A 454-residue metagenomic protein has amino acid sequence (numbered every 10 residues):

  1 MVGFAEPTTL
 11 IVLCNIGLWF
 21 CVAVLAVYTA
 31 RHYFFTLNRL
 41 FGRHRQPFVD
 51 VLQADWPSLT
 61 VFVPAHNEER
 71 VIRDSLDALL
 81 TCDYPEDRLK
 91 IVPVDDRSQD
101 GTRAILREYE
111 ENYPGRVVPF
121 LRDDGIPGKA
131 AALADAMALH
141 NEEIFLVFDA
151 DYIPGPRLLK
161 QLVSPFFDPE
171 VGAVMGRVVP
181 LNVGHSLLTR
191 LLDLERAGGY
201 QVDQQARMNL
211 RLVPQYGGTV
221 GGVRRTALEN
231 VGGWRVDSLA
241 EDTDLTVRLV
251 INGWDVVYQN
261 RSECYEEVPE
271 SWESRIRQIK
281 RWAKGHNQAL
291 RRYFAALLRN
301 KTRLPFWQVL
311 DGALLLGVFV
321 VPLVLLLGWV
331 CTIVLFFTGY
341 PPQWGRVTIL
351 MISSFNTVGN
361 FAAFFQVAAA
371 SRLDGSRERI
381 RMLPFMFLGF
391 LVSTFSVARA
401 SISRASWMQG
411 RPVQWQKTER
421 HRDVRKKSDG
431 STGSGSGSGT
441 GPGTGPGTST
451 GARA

Functional and structural regions predicted by a protein language model:
F34-R88: N-terminal signal-anchor transmembrane helix
F34-W56, A295-G312, T332-A454: Juxtamembrane C-terminal module of membrane proteins
P57-T60, K90, E229, D244: Cell-envelope/extracellular polymer assembly enzymes that use nucleotide-activated donors
R73, D100-E108, R157: Acidic helix N-cap motif at the loop->helix transition within catalytic regions of sugar-transfer enzymes
E86, D95-A104, D124-I126: A conserved acidic beta->alpha catalytic loop
E110-P114, V118-E143, P156-L239, I276 (+1 more regions): Long helical/loop segments within the catalytic core of UDP-sugar-dependent glycosyltransferases, especially the large
D237, T246-Y265: Catalytic donor-sugar/metal-binding loop of nucleotide-sugar-dependent glycosyltransferases
